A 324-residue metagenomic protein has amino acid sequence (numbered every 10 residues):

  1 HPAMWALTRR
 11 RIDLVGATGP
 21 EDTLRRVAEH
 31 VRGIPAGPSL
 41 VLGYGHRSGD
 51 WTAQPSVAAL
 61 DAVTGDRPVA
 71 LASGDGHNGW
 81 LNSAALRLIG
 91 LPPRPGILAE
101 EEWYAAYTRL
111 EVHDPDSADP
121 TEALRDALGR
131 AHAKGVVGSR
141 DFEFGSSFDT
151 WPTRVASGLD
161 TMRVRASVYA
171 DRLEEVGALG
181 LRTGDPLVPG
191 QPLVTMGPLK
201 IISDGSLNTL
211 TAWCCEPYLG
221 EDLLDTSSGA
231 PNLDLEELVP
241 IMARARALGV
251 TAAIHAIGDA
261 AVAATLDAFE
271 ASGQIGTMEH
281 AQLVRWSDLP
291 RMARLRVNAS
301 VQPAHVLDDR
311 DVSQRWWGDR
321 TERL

Functional and structural regions predicted by a protein language model:
H1-L181, I201-D204, N208-A261, Q314-W317: Divalent metal-binding segments
P2, L193-T211, R296-V306: Non-cysteine beta-strand/loop elements that form the S-adenosyl-L-methionine
L86-P93, E175-P198, V284-R296: Short amphipathic alpha-helices and their capping/turn segments at secondary-structure boundaries
A156-R163, D185-V194, A247-L248, E270-G276 (+1 more regions): Secondary-structure transition/capping motifs at alpha-helix termini and the adjoining loop/turn into the next element
G180, T277, E322-R323: Flexible, glycine/threonine-enriched loop-and-boundary segments that flank and lead into catalytic domains of large
L238-I241, A252, A256, A261-T265 (+3 more regions): Extended, hydrophobic alpha-helical segments in both membrane/secreted and soluble proteins
L283-L324: Active-site-adjacent C-terminal substructures of enzyme catalytic domains
